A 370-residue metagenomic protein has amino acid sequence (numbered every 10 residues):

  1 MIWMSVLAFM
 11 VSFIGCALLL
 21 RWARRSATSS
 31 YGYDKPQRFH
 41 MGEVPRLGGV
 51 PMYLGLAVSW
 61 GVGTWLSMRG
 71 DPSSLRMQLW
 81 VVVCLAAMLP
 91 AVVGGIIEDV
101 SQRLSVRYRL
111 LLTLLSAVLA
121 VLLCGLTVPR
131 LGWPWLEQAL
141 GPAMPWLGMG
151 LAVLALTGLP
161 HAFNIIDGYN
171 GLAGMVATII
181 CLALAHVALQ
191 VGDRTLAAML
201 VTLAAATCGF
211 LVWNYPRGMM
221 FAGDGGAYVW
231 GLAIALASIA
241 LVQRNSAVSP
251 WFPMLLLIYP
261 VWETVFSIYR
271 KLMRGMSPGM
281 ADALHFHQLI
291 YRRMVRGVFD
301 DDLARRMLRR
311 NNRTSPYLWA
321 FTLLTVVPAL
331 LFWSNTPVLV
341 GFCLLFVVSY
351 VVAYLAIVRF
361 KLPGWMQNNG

Functional and structural regions predicted by a protein language model:
M1-W262: "…together with the soluble PPM/PP2C metallo-phosphatase catalytic core" -> "…together with the soluble PPM/PP2C
F13, A17, A57-V58, V62 (+6 more regions): A broadly tuned "polar low-complexity/structure-edge" signature
L19, W262-S277, W333, A353-K361: Membrane-helix cytosolic exit motif
L19-P45, F266-L308: Cytosolic, membrane-interface loops and tails of multi-pass inner-membrane proteins
A87-Q102, P328-G370: Alpha-helical transmembrane segments and their immediate juxtamembrane interface regions
V106, G171, A304-N312: Internal alpha-helical transmembrane segments of multi-pass membrane proteins
S249-F252, M273-S277, S334-L344: Transmembrane helix-loop boundary segments of multi-pass membrane transporters
R309-L330: Hydrophobic membrane-spanning alpha-helices of multi-pass integral membrane proteins
